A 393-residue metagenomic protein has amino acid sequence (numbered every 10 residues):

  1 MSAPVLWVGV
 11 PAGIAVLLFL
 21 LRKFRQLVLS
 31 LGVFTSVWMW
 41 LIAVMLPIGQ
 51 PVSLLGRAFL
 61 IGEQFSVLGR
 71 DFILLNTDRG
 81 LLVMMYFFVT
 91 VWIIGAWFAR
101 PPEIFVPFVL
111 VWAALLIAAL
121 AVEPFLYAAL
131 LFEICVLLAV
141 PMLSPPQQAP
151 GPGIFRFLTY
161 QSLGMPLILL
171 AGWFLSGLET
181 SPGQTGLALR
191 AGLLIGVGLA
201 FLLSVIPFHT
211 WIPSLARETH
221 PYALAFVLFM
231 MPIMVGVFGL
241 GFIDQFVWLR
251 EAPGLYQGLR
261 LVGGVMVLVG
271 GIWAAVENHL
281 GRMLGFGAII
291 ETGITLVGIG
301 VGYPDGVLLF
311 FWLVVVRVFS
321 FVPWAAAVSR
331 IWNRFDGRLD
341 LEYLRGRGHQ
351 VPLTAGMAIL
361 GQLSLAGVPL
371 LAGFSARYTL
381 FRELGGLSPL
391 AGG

Functional and structural regions predicted by a protein language model:
M1-G393: Alpha-helical transmembrane segments of multi-pass membrane proteins predominantly involved in bioenergetics
